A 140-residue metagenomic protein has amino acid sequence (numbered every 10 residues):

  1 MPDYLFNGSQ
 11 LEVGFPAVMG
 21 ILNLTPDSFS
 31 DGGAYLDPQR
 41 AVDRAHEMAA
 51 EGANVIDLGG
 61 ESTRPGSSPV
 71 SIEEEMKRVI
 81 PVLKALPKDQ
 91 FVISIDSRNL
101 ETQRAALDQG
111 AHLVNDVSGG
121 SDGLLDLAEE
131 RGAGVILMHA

Functional and structural regions predicted by a protein language model:
M1-T25: N-terminal amphipathic alpha-helix/helix-capping segment at the start of soluble metabolic enzymes
G14-V18, A53-N54, D89-F91, G110-H112 (+1 more regions): Short, well-ordered coil/turn segments that N-cap beta-strands
M19-N23, I56-G59, N115, R131-A140: Non-cysteine beta-strand/loop elements that form the S-adenosyl-L-methionine
L22, M48, G52, D96 (+3 more regions): Conserved, mostly hydrophobic/aromatic
L24-D43, S68-P69, S94: Active-site mouth loops of central-metabolism enzymes
S28-S30, N54-V82: Glycine-rich, proline-tolerant flexible connector loops at the mouths of alpha/beta enzymes
D43-G59: Catalytic domains of carbohydrate-active enzymes, especially glycoside hydrolases
S68-I95, E101-R104, E130-A140: Alpha-helix-loop-beta-strand connector modules within alpha/beta enzyme cores
